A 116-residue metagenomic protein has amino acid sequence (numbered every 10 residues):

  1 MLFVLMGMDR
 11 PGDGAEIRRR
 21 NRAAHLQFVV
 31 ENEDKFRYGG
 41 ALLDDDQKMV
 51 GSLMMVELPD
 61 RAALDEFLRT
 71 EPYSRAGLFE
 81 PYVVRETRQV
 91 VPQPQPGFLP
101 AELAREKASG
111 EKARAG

Functional and structural regions predicted by a protein language model:
M1-G116: Conserved, structured core segments of small domains
